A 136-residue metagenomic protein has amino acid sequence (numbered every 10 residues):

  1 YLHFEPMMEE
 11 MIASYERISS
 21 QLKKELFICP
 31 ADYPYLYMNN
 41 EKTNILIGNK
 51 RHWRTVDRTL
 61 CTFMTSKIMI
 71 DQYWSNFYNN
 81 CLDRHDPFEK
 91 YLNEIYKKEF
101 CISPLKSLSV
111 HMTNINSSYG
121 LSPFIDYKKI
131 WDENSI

Functional and structural regions predicted by a protein language model:
Y1-L2, I136: Accessible peptide chain termini
L2-Y35: Conserved donor-nucleotide/metal-binding helix-loop-beta segment in metal-dependent transferases, i.e., the alpha-helix
L36-E41: Glycine-rich, charge-decorated loop segments at or immediately adjacent to ligand/cofactor-binding or catalytic sites
T43-N44, G48-I136: C-terminal catalytic/acceptor-binding lobe
